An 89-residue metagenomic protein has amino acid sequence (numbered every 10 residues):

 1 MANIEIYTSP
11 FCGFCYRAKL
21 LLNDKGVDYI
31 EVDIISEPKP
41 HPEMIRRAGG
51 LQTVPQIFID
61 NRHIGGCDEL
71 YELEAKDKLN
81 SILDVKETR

Functional and structural regions predicted by a protein language model:
M1-D28: Local sequence-structure signature of Cys/Sec-based thiol-disulfide redox active-site neighborhoods
S9, E37, K76: ATP/adenylate-binding site constellation spanning eukaryotic-like Ser/Thr protein kinases, ABC-transporter
G13, K39, Q52, G65: Short alpha-helical
L20, P42, R46, S81-D84: Replace "anionic and nucleotidyl ligands
I34-G50: Thioredoxin-like thiol-disulfide oxidoreductase module
G49-F58, D68: Structural micro-motif
I59-E87: Non-catalytic, surface beta->alpha helical segment in thiol-disulfide oxidoreductase systems
